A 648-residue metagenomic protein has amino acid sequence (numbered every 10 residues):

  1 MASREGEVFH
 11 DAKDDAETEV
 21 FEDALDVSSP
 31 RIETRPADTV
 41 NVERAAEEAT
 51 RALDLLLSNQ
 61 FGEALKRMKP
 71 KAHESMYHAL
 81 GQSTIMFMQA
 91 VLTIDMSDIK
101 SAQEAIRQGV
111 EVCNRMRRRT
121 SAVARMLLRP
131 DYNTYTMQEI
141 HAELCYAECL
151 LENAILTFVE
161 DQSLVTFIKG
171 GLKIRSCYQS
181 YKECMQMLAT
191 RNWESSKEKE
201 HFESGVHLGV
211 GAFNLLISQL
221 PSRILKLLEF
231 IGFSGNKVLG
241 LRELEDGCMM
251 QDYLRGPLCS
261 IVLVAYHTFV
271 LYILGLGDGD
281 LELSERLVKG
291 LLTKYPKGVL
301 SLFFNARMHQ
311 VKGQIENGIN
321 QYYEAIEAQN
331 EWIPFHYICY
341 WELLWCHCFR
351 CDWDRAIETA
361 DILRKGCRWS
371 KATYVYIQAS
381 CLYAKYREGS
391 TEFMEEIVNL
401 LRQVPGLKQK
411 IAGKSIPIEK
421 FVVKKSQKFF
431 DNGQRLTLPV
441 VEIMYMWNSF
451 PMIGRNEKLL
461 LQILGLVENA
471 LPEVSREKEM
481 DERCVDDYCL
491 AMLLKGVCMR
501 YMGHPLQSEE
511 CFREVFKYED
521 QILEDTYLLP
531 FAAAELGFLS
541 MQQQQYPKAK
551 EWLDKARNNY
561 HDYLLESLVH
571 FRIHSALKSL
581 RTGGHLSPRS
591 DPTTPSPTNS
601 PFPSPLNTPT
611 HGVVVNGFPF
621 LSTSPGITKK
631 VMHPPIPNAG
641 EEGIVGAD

Functional and structural regions predicted by a protein language model:
M1-Y77, L92, G275, K289-V299 (+8 more regions): Eukaryotic intrinsically disordered, low-complexity segments enriched for acidic and Ser/Thr/Pro residues that serve as
T34-E48, L56-E63, G81-K289, V311 (+8 more regions): Short coil/linker segments at helix-helix boundaries
